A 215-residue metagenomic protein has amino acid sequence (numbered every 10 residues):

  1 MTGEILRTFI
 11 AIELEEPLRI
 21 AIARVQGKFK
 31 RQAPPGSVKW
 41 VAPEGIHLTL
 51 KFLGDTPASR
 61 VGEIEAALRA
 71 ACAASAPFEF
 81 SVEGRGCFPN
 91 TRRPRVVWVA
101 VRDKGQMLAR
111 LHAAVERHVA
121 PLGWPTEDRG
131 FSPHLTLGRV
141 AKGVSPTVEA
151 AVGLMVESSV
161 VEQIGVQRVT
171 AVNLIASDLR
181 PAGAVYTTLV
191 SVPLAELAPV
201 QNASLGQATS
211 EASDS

Functional and structural regions predicted by a protein language model:
M1-S215: Histidine-dependent nucleotide/RNA phosphoesterase domain, centered on the 2H-phosphoesterase fold with its duplicated
